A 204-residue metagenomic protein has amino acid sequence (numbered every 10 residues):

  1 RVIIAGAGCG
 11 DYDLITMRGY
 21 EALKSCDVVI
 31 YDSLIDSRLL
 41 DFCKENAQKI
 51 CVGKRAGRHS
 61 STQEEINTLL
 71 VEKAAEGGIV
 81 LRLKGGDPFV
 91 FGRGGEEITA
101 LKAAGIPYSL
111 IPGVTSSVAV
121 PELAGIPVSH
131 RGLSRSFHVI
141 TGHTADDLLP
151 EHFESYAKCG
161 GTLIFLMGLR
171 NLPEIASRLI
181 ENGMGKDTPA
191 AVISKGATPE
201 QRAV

Functional and structural regions predicted by a protein language model:
R1-V2, T99, P107-S109, T115-V204: Beta-strand/loop-alpha-helix module characteristic of Rossmann-like adenine-cofactor folds
R1-Y12, M17-V114, A119: Class I S-adenosyl-L-methionine
